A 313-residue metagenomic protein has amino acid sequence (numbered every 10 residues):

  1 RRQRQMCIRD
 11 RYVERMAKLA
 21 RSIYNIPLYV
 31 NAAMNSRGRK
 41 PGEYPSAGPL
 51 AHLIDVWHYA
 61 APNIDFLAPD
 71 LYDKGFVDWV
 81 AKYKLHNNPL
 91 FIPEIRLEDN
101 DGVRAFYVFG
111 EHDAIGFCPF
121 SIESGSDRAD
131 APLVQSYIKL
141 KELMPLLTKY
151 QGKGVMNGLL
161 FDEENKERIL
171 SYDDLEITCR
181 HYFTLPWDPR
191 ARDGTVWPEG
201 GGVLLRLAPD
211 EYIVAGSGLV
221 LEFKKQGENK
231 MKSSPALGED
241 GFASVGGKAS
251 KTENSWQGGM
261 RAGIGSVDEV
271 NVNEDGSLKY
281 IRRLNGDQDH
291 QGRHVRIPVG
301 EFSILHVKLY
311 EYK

Functional and structural regions predicted by a protein language model:
Q3-I8: Short, small-residue-biased leader/transition segments that mark boundaries at the very start of proteins
R9-Y12, P49, N100: Soluble or luminal CAZymes and related metallo-dependent hydrolases
Y12-N31: Conserved, well-ordered alpha-helix/loop/beta-strand core segments that scaffold catalytic motifs
A17-S22, L53-Q151: Catalytic-core region of carbohydrate-active enzymes that cleave or remodel glycosidic bonds
V30-L53: Extended redox/cofactor-interaction regions of prokaryotic respiratory oxidoreductases
A32, E94, G216: Pocket-edge structural micro-motifs
F106-N229, G238-A243, G247-S250: Aromatic- and carboxylate-lined catalytic core of secreted/periplasmic carbohydrate-active enzymes
R190-V196, I213-K313: C-terminal beta-sandwich/jelly-roll accessory domains of carbohydrate-active enzymes
